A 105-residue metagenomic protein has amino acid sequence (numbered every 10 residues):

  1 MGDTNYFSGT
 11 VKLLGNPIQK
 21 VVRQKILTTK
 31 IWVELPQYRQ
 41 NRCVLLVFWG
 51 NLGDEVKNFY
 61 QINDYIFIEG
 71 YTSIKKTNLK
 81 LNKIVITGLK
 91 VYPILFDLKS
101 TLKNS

Functional and structural regions predicted by a protein language model:
M1-S105: Single-stranded nucleic acid-binding surfaces, predominantly the OB-fold ssDNA-binding core
